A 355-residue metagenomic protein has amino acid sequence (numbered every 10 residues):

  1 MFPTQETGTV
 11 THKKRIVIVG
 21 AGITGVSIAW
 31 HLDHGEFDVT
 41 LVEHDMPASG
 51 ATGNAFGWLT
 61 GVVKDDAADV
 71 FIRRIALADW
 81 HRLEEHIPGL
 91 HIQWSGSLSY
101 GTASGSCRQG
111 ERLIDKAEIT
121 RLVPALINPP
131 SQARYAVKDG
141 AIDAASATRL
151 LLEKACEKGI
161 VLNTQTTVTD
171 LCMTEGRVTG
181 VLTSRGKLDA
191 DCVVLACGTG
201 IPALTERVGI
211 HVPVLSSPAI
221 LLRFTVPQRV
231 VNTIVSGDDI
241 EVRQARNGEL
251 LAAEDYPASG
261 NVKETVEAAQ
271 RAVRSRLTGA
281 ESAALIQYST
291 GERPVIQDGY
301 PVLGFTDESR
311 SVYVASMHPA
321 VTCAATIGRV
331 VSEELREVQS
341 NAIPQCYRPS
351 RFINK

Functional and structural regions predicted by a protein language model:
M1-I16, H34: Extreme N-terminal leader/targeting segments of oxidoreductases
K14-T40: N-terminal Rossmann-like FAD-binding beta1-loop-alpha1 element of flavoenzymes
V17-V19, L188-G200: Short hydrophobic core segments
W30-H34, L59, L90-I92, C197-S311: Active-site substrate-recognition segment that forms the wall of the catalytic cavity or substrate channel
D33-G53: Glycine-rich FAD pyrophosphate-binding loop
F56-A125, P129-Q132, D239-E241, L277: Dinucleotide-binding Rossmann-like beta1-alpha1 core, especially the glycine-rich loop that anchors the ADP
V137-S184, D191: Helical element adjacent to the flavin cofactor pocket in flavoenzyme catalytic cores
A144, S282-K355: C-terminal catalytic lobe of FAD-dependent flavoproteins
